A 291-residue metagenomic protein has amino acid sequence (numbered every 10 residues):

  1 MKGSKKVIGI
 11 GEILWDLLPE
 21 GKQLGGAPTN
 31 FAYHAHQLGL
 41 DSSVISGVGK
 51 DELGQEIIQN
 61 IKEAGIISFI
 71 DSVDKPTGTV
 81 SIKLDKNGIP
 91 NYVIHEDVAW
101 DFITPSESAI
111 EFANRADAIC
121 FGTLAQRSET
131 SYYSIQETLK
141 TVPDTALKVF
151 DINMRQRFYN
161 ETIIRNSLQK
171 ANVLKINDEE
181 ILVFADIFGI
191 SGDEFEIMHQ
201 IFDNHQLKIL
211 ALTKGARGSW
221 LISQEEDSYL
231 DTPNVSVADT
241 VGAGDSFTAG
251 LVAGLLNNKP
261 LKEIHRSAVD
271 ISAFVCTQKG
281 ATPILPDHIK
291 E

Functional and structural regions predicted by a protein language model:
M1-I8, N60-K62, S68-I70, K86-E226 (+1 more regions): Ribokinase/PfkB-type carbohydrate-kinase core domain
M1-K5, G192-E291: Conserved phosphate-binding/catalytic region of the ribokinase-like
K6-V7, L17-I89, E96-F102, E291: Substrate-binding N-lobe of the ribokinase-like
G9-L18, K62, E226-S236: Glycine/charged-rich beta-loop-alpha catalytic/anionic-binding loops adjacent to active sites
E12, S46-K50, N153: Cofactor-binding loop segments of dinucleotide-utilizing enzymes, especially the Rossmann-like FAD- and NAD(P)+-binding
W15-D16, L182, T282: Nucleotide phosphate-binding site architecture
A35, N177, G244: Short, conserved phosphate/pyrophosphate- and ester-handling motifs at nucleotide-, phospho-/glycolipid
A35, V44, I61, I119 (+2 more regions): Hydrophobic packing within well-folded, soluble alpha/beta domains
